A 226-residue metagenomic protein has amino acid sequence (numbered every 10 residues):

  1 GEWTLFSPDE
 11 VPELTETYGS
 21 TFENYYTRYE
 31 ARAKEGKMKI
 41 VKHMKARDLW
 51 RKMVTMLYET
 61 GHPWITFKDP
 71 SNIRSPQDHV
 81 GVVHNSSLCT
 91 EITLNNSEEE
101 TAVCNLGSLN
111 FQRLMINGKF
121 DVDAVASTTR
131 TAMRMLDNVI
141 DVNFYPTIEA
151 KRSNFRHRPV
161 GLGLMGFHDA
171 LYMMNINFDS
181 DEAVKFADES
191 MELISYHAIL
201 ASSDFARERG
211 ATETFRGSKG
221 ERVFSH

Functional and structural regions predicted by a protein language model:
G1-F111, M115-V122, Y145-K151, A198 (+2 more regions): Active-site cavity-forming subdomains of large catalytic enzyme subunits
F22, G36, I140, R156 (+1 more regions): N-proximal short alpha-helices
I65, F111, M165, A170 (+1 more regions): Short, electropositive, low-hydrophobicity segments enriched in small/polar residues
D69, D169-L171, A183: Ubiquitous "structural anchor" signal
T101-G107, T131-R134, M165: Short coil-to-beta-strand
S108, D137, R158-M173: Contiguous, well-ordered alpha-helical segments that form the cores/surfaces of helical PPI scaffolds
T128-K151, F155, P159, I176-H226: Internal maturation/activation junctions in enzymes
